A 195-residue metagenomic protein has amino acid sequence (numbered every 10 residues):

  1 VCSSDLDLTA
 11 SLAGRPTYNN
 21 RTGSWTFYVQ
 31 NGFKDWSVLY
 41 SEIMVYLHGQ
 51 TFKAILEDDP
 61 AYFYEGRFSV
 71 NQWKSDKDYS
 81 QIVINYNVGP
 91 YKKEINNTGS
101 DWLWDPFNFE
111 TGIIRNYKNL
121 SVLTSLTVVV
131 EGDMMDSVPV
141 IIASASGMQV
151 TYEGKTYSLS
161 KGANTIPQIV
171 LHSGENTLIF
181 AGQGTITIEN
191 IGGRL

Functional and structural regions predicted by a protein language model:
V1-S3: Short, small-residue-biased leader/transition segments that mark boundaries at the very start of proteins
A10-F33, D78-K92, N176: Oligomerization/assembly interface segments of phage tail-like spikes and tubes
T17-R21, Y46-H48, D76-S80, M135 (+1 more regions): Solvent-exposed loop and beta-edge segments used for protein-protein assembly and interaction
R21-G23, Q50, Y62, S80-I82 (+1 more regions): A generic structural signal for short beta-strands and their flanking turns/coil linkers
Q30-S69: Short, acidic/charged, Gly/Pro-enriched secondary-structure junctions
V38-M44, I82-V83, G99-W102: "Short basic amphipathic alpha-helical interaction patches in structured regions
K53-K93: Short beta-strand and beta-hairpin "edge-sheet" elements
I95-L195: Intrinsically disordered, low-complexity segments enriched in serine, threonine, and glycine
